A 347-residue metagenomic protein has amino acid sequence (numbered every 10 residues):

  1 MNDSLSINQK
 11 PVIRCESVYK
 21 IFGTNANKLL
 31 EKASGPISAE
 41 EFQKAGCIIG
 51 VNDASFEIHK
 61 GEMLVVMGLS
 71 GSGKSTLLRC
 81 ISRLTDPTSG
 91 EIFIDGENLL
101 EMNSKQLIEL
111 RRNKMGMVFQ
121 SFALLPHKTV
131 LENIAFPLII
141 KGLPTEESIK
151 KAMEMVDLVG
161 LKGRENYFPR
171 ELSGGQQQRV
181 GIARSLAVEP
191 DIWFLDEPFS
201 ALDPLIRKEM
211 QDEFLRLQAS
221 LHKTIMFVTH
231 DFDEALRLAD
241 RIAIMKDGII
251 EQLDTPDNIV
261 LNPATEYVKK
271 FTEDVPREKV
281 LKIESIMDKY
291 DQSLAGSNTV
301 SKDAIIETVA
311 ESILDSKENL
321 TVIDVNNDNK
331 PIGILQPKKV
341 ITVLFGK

Functional and structural regions predicted by a protein language model:
R14, E31-E40, E97-N98, I139 (+1 more regions): Conserved ABC ATPase "signature" region
S82: Helix-to-loop junction immediately C-terminal to a conserved catalytic motif
G90-N98: Conserved ABC transporter NBD signature motif
F168-L172, Q176: Conserved ABC ATPase signature
A187-D191: A short, proline-enriched helix->beta-strand linker immediately N-terminal to the Walker B motif in ABC-type P-loop
D247-G248: Conserved ABC ATPase "signature" C-loop
L253-D254, N262, I334: ABC ATPase "signature
A295-N327, P331-K347: The conserved cystathionine-beta-synthase
